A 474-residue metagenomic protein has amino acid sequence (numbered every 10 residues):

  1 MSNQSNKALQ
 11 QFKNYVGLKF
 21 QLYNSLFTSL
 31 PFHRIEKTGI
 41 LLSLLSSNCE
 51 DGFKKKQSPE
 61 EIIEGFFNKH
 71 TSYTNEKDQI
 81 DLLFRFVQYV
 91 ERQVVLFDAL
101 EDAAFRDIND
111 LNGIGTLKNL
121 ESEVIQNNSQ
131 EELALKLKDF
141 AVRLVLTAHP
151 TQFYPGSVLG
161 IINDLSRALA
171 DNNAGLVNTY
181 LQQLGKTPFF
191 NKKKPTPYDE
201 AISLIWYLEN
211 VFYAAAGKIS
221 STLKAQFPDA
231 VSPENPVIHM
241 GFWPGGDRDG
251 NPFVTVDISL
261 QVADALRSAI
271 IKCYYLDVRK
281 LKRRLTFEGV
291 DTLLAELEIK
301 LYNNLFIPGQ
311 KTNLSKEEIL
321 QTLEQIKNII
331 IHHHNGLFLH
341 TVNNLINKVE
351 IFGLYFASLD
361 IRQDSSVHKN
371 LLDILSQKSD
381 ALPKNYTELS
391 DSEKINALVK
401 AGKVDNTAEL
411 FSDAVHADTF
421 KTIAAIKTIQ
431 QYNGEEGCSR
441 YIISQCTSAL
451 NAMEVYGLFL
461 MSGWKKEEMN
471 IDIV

Functional and structural regions predicted by a protein language model:
M1-A397, V415-D418, S439, I471: Often metal-dependent polyanion-binding catalytic scaffolds in large enzymes
L371, S379-V474: Core mixed alpha/beta domains of very large multi-subunit molecular machines
